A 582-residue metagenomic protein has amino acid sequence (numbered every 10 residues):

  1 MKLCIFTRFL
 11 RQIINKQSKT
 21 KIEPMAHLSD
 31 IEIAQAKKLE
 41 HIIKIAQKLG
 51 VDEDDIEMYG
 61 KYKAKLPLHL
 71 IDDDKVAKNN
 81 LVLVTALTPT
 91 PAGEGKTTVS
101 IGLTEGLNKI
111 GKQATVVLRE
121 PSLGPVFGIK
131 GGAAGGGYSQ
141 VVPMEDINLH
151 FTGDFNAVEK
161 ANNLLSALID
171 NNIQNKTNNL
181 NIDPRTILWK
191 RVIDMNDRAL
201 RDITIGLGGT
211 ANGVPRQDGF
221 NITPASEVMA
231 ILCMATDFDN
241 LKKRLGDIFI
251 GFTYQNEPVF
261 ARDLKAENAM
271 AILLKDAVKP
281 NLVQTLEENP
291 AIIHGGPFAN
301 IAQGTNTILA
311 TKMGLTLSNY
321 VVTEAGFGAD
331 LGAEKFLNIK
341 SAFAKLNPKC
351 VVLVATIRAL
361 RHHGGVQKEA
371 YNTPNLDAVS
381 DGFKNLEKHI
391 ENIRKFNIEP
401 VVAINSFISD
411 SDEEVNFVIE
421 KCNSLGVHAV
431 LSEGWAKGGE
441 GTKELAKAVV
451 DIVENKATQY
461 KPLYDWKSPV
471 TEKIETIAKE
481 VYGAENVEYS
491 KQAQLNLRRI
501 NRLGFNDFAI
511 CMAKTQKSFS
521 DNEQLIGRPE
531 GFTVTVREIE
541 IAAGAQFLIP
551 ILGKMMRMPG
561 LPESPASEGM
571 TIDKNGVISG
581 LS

Functional and structural regions predicted by a protein language model:
F9-N15, A114, S318: Generic secretory/membrane-interface signal
F9-Q12, K19-K21, G576: Charged/polar low-complexity intrinsically disordered segments
I14-S18, D194-M195: Intrinsically disordered, low-complexity serine/threonine-rich segments
I22-S582: Flexible phosphate-sensing "switch/lid" loops adjacent to ATP/NTP-binding sites across phosphate-transfer
